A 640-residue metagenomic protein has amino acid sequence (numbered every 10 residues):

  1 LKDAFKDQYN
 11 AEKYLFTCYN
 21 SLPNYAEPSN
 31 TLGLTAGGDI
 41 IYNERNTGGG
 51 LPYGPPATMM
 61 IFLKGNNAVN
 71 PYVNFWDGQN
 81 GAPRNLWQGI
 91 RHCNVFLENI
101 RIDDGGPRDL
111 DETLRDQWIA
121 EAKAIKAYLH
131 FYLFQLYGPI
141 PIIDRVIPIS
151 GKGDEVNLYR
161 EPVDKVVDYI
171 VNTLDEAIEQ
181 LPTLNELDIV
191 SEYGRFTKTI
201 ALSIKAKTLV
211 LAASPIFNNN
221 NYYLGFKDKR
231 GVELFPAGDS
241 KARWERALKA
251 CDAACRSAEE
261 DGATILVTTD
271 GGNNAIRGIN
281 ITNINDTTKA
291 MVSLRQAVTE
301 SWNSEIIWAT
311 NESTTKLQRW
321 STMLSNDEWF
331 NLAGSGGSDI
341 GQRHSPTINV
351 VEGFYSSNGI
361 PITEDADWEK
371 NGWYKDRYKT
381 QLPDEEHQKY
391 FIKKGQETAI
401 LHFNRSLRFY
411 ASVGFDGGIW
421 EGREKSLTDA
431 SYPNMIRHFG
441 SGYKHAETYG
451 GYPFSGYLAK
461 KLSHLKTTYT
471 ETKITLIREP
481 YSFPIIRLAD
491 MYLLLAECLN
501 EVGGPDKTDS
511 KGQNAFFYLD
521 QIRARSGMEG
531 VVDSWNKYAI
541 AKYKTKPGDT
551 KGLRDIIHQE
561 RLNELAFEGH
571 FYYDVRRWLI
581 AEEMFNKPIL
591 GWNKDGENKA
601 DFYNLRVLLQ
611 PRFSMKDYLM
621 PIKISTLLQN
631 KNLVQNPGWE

Functional and structural regions predicted by a protein language model:
L1-A57, I140, T199-L202, L209-S441 (+1 more regions): An aromatic- and glycine-enriched ligand-binding surface/loop that stacks and positions planar moieties
L1-K6, I170, A496, I557: Bacterial Sec-dependent N-terminal signal peptides
D7-N30, L51-Y137, G153-Y193, T398-L401 (+5 more regions): Conserved, well-structured interaction surfaces
L86-G89, Y169-V171, E192, V210 (+10 more regions): Long, intrinsically disordered, low-complexity segments
D104-D116, A242, G503-Q513: Structural helix-adjacent loops and short alpha-helical linkers that scaffold large soluble proteins
F134-Q135, P139-P141, N185, L211-N220 (+1 more regions): Short coil/turn linking the two alpha-helices of tandem helical-hairpin repeats
